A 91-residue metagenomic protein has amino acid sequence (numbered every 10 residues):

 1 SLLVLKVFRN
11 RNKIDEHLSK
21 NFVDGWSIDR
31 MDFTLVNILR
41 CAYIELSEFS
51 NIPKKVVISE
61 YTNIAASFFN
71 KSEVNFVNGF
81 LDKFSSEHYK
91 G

Functional and structural regions predicted by a protein language model:
S1-G91: N-terminal interaction/assembly modules
